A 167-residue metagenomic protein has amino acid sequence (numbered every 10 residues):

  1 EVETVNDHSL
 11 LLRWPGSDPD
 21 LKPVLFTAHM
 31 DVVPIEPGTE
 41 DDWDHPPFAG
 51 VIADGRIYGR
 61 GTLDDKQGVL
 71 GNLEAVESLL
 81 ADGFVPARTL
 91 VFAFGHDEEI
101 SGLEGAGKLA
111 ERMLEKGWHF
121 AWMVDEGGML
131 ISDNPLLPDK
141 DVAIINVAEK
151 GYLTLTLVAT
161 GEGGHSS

Functional and structural regions predicted by a protein language model:
E1-T62, A81-P86: Acidic/His- and Gly-rich active-site-bordering loop/insert found across diverse amide/peptide-bond hydrolases
V2-E3, I145-E149: Short Gly/Pro-enriched turn/cap motifs at secondary-structure boundaries
S9-R13, M123, T156: Conserved hydrophobic/aromatic beta-strand scaffold that supports enzyme active sites
P19, M30-V33, D97-I100, M129-I131 (+1 more regions): Solvent-exposed loop/turn segments at secondary-structure junctions within structured extracellular/periplasmic domains
P19-V24, A53-D54, P86-L90, K116-A121 (+1 more regions): Short coil/turn connectors at secondary-structure junctions
L63-I145: Acidic/histidine-rich catalytic neighborhood of metal-dependent amide-processing enzymes
A143-I144, G164-S167: A short glycine-threonine-serine/GTX helix/turn-capping micro-motif
L155-G163: Polar, glycine-rich mid-to-C-terminal structural blocks that act as macromolecule-binding/assembly scaffolds
